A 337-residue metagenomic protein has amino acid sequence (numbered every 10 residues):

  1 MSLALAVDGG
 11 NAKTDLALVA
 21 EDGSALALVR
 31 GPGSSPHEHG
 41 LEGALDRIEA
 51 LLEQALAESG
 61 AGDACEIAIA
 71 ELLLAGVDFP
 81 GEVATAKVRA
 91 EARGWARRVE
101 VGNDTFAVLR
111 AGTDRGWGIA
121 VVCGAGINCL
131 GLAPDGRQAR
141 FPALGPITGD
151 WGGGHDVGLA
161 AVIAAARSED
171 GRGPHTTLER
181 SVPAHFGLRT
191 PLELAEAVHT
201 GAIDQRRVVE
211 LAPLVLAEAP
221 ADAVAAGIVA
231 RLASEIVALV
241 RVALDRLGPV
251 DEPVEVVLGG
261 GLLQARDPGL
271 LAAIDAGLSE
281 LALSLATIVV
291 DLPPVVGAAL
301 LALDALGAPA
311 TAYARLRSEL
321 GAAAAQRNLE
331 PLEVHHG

Functional and structural regions predicted by a protein language model:
M1-D63, I67, A111-W117, I163-G337: ATP-binding/phosphotransfer module of carbohydrate and carboxylate kinases, centering on a glycine-rich
L73, G102, E255-G259: Solvent-exposed beta-strand sheet faces enriched in polar/charged residues
L73-V77, C123, A217, G227: N-terminal loops that bind phosphate or other acidic moieties and the adjacent beta-alpha structural core
A75, A139, G145-P146, L192 (+2 more regions): Flexible, active-site-adjacent loop/turn segments at secondary-structure boundaries
V77-H175, R180, A324-G337: Phosphate-binding/catalytic loop of phosphoryl-transfer enzymes
